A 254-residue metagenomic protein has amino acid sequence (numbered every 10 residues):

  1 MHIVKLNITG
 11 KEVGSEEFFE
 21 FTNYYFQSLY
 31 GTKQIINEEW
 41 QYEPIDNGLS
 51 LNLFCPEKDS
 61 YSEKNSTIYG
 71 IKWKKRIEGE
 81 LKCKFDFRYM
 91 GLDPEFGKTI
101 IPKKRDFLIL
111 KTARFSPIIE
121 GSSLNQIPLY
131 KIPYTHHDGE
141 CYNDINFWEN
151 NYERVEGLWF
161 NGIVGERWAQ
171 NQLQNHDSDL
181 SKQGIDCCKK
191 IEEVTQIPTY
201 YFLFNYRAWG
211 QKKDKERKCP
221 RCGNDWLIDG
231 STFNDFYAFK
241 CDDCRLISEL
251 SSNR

Functional and structural regions predicted by a protein language model:
M1-Q170, I197: Domain-scale terminal segments
Q170-H176: Surface-exposed cleft-lining segments at the edges of enzyme active sites
S178-R254: Cys/His-clustered metal-coordination modules, chiefly Zn-binding fingers
